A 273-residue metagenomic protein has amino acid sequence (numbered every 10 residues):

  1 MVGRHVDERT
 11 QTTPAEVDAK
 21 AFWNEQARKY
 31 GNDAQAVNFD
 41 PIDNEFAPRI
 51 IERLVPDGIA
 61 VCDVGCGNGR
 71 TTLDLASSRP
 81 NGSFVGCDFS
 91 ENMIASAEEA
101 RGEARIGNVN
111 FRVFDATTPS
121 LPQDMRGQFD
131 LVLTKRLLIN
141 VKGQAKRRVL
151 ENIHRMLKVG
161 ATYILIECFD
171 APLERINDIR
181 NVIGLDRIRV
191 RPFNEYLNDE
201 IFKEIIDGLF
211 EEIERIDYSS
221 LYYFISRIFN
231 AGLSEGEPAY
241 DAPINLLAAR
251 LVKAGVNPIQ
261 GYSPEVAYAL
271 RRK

Functional and structural regions predicted by a protein language model:
V2-V55, R70, D74: Conserved class I S-adenosyl-L-methionine
C62, N68-P119: Class I SAM-dependent methyltransferase SAM/SAH-binding core
L133: A conserved beta-strand element that flanks and buttresses the S-adenosyl-L-methionine
R136-N140: Short catalytic micro-motifs in class I SAM-dependent methyltransferases
R147-V159: A short glycine-rich, Lys/Arg-flanked "PGG" loop and its adjoining helix->strand segment in the class I
I164-D186: Conserved class I S-adenosyl-L-methionine
P192-L209: Short alpha-helix
F210-P243: Conserved catalytic loop of SAM-dependent methyltransferase domains
